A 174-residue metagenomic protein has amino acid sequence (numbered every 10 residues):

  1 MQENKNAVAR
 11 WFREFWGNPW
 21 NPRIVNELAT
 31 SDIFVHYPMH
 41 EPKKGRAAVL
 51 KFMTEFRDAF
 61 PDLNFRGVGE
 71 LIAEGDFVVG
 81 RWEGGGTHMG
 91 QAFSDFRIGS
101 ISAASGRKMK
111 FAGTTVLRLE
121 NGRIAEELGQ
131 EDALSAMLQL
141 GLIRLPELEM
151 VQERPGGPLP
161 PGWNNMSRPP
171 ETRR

Functional and structural regions predicted by a protein language model:
M1-R174: C-terminal and inter-domain tail/linker signature
